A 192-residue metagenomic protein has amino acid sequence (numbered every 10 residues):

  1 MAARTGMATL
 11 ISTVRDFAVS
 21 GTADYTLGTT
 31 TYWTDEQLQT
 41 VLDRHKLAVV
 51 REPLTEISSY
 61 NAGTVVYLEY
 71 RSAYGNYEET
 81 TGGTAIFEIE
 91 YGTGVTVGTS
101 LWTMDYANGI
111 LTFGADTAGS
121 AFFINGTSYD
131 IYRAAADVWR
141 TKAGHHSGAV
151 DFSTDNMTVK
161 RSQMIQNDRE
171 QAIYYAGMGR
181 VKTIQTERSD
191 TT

Functional and structural regions predicted by a protein language model:
M1-Y129, D137, T141, M178-T192: Conserved short "hinge" loops at termini or chain/domain junctions
H45, H145-H146, Y174: Histidine (H) residue identity feature
D130-M164: Amphipathic protein-protein interaction modules
R161-T183: Long, highly charged low-complexity segments enriched in Glu/Asp and Lys/Arg with interspersed Ser/Thr
